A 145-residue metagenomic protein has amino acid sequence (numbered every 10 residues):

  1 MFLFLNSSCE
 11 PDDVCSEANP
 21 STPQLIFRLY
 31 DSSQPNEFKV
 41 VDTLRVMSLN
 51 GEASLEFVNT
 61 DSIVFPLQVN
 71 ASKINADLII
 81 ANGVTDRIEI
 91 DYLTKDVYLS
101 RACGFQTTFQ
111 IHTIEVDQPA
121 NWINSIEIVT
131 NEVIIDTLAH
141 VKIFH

Functional and structural regions predicted by a protein language model:
M1-F2: Hydrophobic membrane-insertion alpha-helices, especially the h-region of bacterial N-terminal signal peptides
L5-S8: C-terminal motif of bacterial Sec signal peptides marking the signal peptidase cleavage site
E10-N19, P66-H145: Extracytoplasmic cysteine-anchoring/structural motifs
D12-S16, S33-Q34, L44-S48, E56-T60 (+1 more regions): A generic short-segment signal for beta-strand/edge and adjacent turn/coil regions
S16-R28: A short, Gly/Thr-enriched small/hydrophobic beta-strand-prone motif that recurs across taxa
R28-E37: Structural motif
V40-D86: Tryptophan-paired
